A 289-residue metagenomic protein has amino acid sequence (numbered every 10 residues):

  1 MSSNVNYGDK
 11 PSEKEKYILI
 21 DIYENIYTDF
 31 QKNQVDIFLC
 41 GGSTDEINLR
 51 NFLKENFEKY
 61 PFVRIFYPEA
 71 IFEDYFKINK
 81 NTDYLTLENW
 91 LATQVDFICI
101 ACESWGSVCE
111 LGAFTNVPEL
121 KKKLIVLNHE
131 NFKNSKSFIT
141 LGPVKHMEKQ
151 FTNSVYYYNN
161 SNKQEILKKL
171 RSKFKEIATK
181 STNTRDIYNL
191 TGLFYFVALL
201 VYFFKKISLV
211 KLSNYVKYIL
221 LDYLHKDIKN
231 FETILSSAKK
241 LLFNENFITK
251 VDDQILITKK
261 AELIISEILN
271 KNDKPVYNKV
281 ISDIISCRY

Functional and structural regions predicted by a protein language model:
Y60-L85: Conserved BB-loop
K80-I98: Donor nucleotide-activated moiety binding/catalytic core segment of transferases that use nucleotide-activated donors
E110-Y156: Cross-kingdom TIR/SEFIR domain
G142-Y188: Long, low-complexity, charged/polar intrinsically disordered regions in eukaryotic proteins
I187-Y223: Short amphipathic alpha-helical interface segments
E232-K240: Short, hydrophobic-biased segments on the C-terminal half of alpha helices that form "recognition helices"
K239-Q254: A short, conserved structural fragment
K259-Y289: Short, amphipathic alpha-helical interaction segments positioned at domain boundaries
